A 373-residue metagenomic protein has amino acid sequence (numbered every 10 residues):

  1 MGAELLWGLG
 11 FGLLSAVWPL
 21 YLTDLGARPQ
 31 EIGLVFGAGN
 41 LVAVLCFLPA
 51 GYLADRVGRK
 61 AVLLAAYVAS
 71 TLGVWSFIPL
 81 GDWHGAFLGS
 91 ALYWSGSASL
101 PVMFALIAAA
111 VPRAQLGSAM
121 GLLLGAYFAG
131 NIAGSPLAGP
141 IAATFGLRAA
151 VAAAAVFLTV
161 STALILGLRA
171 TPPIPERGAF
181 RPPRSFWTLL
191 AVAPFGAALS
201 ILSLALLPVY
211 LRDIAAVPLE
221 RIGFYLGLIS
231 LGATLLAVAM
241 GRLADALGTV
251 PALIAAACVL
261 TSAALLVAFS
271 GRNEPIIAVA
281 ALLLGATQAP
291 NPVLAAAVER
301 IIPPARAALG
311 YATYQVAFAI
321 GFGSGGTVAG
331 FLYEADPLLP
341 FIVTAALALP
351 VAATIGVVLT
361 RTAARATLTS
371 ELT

Functional and structural regions predicted by a protein language model:
L5, H84-A98, P194, I276-A289: Hydrophobic core of transmembrane alpha-helices in multi-pass small-molecule transporters, especially MFS/SLC-type
V17-Q30, A205-R221: Short amphipathic helix-loop junctions that connect adjacent transmembrane helices in Major Facilitator Superfamily/SLC
N40-L48, N131-I132, S230-V238, F322-G323: Residue-level signature of mid-helix packing/kink "hotspots" within the transmembrane helices of 12-pass Major
C46-G58, A142, L236-G248, Y333: Helix-to-loop junctions at the C-terminal end of transmembrane segments in multipass secondary transporters
A61-W75, A155, P251-L266: Structural signature of the two symmetry-related core transmembrane helices
S90-Y127: Cytoplasmic helix-loop-helix junction between adjacent transmembrane helices in 12-TM secondary transporters
A149-L166, F341-G356: Symmetry-related core transmembrane helices of the 12-TM Major Facilitator Superfamily/SLC fold
V250-N291: C-terminal transmembrane helical hairpin of 12-TM major facilitator-type secondary transporters
